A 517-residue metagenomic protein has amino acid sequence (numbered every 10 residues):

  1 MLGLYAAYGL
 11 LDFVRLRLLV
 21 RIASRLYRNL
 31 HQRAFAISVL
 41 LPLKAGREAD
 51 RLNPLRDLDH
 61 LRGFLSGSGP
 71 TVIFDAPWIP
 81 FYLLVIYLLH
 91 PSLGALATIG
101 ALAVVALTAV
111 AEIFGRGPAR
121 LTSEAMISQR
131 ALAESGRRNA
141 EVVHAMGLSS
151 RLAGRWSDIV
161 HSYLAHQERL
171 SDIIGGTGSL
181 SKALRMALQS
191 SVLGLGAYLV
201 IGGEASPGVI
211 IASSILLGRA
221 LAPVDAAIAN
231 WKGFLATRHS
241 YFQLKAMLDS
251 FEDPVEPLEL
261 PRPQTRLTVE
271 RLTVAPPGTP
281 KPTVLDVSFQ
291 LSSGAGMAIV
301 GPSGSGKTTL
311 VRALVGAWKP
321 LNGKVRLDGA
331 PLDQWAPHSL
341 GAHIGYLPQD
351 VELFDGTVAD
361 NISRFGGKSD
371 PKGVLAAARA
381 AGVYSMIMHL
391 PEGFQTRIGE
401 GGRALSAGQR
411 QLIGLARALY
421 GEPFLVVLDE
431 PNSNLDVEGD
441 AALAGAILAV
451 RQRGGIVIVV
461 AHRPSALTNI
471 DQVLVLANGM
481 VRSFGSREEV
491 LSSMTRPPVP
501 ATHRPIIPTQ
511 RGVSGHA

Functional and structural regions predicted by a protein language model:
M1-D12, T71-T122, G194-A205, A222: Transmembrane helices of ABC transporter permease
L2-D12, G100-A103, I174, G178-L188 (+1 more regions): Hydrophobic alpha-helical segments in the permease module
S24-R25, Q32-L58, L132-R155, N230 (+4 more regions): Short intracellular "coupling" helices and adjacent cytoplasmic loop segments at the cytosolic face of multi-pass
L43-K44, D57-L65, G69, G117-P118 (+7 more regions): An intracellular "coupling" helix at the cytosolic face of ABC transporter transmembrane type-1 domains
L148, D172, A220-M247: Cytosolic ends of transmembrane helices, especially the final helix of ABC transmembrane type-1 domains
V315: Helix-to-loop junction immediately C-terminal to a conserved catalytic motif
Q334, A359-E400, A444-G445, A449 (+3 more regions): ABC ATPase nucleotide-binding domain helical subdomain, centered on the C-loop/LSGGQ "ABC signature"
G421, R453: Conserved signature/switch motifs of ABC ATPase nucleotide-binding domains
